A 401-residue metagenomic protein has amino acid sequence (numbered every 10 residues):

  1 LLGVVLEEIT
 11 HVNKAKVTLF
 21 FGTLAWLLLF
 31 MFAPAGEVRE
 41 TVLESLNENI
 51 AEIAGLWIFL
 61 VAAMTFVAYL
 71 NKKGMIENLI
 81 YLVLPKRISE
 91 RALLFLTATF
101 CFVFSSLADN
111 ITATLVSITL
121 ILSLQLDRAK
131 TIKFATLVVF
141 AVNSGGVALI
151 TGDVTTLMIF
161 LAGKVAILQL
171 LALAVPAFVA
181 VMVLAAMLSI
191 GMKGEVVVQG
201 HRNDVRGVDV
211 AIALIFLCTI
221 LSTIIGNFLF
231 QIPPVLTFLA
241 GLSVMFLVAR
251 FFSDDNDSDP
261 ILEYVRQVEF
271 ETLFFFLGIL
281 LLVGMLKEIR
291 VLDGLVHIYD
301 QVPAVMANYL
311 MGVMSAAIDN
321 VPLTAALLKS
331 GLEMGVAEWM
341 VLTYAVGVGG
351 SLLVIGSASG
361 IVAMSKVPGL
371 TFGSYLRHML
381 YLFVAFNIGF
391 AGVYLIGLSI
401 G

Functional and structural regions predicted by a protein language model:
L1-G3, L93-V103, T136-G145, V302-S315 (+2 more regions): Small-residue-enriched transmembrane helix starts and helix-helix packing motifs in multi-pass inner-membrane proteins
L1-L70, N78, V175-G294, G373-S374 (+1 more regions): Hydrophobic transmembrane alpha-helices of multi-pass small-molecule transporters
V5-A15, Q125-K133, D319: Membrane-helix interface "capping/anchor" motifs
V17-F20, N110-I118, L137, L171-A172 (+2 more regions): Hydrophobic alpha-helical membrane segments of integral membrane proteins
R39-R128, E271-L332: Membrane-embedded alpha-helical segments and adjacent helix-loop junctions characteristic of multi-pass solute
S105-L115, I132-A162, D319-A325, M340-V367 (+1 more regions): Alpha-helical transmembrane segments and, especially, the helix-loop junctions at the ends of these helices
I121-L126, I159-L168, G331, K366-F372: Interfacial segments of multi-pass membrane proteins
L171-F178, N308-G401: C-terminal transmembrane helix pair
